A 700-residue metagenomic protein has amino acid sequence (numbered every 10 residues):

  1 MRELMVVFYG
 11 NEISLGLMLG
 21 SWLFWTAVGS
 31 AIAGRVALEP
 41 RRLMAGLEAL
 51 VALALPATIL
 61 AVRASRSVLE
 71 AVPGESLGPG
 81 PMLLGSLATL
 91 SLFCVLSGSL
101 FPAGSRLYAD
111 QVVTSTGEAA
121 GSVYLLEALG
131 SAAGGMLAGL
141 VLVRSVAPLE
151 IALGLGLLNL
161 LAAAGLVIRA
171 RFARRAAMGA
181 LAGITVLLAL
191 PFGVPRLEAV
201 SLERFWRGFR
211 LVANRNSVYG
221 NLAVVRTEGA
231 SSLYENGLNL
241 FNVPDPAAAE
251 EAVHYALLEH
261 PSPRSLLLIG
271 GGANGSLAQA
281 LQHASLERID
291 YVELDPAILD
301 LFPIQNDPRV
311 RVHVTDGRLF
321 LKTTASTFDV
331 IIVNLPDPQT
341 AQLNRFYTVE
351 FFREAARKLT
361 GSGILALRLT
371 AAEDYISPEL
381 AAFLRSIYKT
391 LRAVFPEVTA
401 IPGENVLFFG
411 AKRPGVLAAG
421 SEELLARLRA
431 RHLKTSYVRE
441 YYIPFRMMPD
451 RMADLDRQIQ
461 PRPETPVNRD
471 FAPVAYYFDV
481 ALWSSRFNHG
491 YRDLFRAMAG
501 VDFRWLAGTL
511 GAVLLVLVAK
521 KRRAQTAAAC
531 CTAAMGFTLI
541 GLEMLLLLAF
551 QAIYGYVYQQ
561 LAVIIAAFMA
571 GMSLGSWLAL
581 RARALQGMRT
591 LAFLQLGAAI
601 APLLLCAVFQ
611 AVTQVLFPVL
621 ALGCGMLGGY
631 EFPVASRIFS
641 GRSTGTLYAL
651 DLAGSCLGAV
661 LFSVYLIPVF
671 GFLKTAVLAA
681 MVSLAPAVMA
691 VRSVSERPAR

Functional and structural regions predicted by a protein language model:
M1-Y441, F445-R700: Alpha-helical transmembrane segments of multi-pass membrane proteins
